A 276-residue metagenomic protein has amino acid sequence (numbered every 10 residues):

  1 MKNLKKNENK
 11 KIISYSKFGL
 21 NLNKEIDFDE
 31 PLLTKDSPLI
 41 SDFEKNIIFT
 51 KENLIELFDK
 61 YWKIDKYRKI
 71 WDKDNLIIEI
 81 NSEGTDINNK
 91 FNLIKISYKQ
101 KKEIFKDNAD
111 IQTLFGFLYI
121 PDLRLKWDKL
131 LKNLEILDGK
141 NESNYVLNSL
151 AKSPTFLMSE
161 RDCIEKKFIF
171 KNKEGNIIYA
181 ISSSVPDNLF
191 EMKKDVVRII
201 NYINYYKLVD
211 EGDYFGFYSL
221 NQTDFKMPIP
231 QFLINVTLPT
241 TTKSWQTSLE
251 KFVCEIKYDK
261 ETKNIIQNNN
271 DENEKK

Functional and structural regions predicted by a protein language model:
M1-K276: Eukaryotic helix-grip
